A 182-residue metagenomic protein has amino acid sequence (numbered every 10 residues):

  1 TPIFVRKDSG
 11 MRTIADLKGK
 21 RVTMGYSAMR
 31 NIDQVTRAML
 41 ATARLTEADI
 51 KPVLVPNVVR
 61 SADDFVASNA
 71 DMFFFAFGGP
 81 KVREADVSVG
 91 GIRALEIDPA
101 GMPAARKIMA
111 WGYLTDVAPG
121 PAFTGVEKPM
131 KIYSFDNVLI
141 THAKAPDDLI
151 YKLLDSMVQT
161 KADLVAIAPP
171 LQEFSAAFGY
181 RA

Functional and structural regions predicted by a protein language model:
T1-V5, A15, A110, T115-G120 (+2 more regions): Proteins with a high burden of low-complexity, intrinsically disordered sequence enriched in S/T/G/P/A and R, requiring
P2-A67, K161-V165: Bilobed "Venus flytrap"/periplasmic-binding protein-like clamshell domains and structurally analogous long
F4, T23, A28-N31, R44 (+5 more regions): Generic hydrophobic/packing signal
S9, A41, T46-P146: Pocket-lining segment of extracytoplasmic ligand-binding domains
K18-V22, M109-Y113, L154-S156: Short intrinsically disordered coil segments
Q34, E84-A85, I150: Short glycine-/acidic-enriched loop or helix-start segments at secondary-structure transitions that form or flank
M130-A182: Segments of small-molecule ligand-sensing domains
